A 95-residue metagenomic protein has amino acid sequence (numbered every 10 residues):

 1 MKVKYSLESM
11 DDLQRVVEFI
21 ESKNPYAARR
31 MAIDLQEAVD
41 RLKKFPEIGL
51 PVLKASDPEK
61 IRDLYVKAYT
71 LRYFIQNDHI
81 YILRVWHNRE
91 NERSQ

Functional and structural regions predicted by a protein language model:
K2-K60: Basic, Lys/Arg-enriched alpha-helical interface segments
V66-Q95: Enriched for short, Lys/Arg-rich terminal
